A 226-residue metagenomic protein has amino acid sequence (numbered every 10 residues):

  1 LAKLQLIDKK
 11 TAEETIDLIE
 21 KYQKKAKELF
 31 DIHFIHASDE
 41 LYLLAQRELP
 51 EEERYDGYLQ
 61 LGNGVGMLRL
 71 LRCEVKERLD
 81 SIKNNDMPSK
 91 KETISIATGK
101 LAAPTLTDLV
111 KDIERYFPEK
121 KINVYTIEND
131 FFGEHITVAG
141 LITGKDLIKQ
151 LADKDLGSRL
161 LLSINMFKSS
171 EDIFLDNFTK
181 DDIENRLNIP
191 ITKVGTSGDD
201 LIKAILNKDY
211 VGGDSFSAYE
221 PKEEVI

Functional and structural regions predicted by a protein language model:
L1-I226: Auxiliary Fe-S-binding modules of radical SAM enzymes
